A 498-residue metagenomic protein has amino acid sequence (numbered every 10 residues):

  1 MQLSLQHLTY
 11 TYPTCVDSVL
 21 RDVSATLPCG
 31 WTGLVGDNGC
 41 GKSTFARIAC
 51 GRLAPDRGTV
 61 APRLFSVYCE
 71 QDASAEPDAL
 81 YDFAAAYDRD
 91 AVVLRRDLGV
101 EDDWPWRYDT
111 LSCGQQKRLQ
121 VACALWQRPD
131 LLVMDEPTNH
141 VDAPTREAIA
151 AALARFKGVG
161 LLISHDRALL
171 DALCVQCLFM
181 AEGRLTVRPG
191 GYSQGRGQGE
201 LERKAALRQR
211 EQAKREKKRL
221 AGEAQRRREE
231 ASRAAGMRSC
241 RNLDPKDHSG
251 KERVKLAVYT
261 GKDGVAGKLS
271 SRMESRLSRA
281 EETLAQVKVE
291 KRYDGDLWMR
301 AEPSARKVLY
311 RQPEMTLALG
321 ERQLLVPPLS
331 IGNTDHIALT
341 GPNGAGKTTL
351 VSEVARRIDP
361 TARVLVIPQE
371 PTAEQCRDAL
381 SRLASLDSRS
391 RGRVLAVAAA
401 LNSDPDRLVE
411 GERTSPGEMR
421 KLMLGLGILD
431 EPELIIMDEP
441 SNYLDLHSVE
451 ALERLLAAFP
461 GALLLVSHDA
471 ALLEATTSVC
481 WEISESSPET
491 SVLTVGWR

Functional and structural regions predicted by a protein language model:
M1-R210, R300-R498: ABC ATP-binding cassette signature C-motif
M1-T14, R89-V92, D97-R107, Q198-L319: Coupling and communication elements adjacent to P-loop NTPase active sites across diverse families
